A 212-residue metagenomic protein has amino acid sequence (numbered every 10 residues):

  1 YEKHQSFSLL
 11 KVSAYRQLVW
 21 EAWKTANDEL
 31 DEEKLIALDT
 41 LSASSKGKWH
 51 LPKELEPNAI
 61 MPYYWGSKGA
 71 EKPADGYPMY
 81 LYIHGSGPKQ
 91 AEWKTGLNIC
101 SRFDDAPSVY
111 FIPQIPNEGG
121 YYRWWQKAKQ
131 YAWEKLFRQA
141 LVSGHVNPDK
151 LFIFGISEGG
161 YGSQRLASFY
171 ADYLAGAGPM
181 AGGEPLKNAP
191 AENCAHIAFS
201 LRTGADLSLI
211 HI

Functional and structural regions predicted by a protein language model:
Y1-Y77: A domain-start/cap signature at the N-terminus of enzymes
A70-D75, Y122-S157, A171-Y173: Gly/Ser-rich "nucleophile elbow"/oxyanion-hole loop immediately N-terminal to the catalytic nucleophile in hydrolases
P78, S108, K150, A175 (+1 more regions): Alpha/beta-hydrolase fold active-site loops
M79, I83-L141: Active-site machinery of serine-nucleophile hydrolases
G85-K89, P116-G119, S157-G160, G182-L186 (+1 more regions): Solvent-exposed loop/turn segments at secondary-structure junctions within structured extracellular/periplasmic domains
D149-A195: Primarily recognizes the serine-hydrolase "nucleophile elbow" in alpha/beta-hydrolase and SGNH/GDSL folds
S200-T203: Short beta-strand/loop motif that positions the catalytic acidic residue of the alpha/beta-hydrolase fold
H211-I212: Conserved small/polar residues in nucleotide/adenosyl-binding loops
